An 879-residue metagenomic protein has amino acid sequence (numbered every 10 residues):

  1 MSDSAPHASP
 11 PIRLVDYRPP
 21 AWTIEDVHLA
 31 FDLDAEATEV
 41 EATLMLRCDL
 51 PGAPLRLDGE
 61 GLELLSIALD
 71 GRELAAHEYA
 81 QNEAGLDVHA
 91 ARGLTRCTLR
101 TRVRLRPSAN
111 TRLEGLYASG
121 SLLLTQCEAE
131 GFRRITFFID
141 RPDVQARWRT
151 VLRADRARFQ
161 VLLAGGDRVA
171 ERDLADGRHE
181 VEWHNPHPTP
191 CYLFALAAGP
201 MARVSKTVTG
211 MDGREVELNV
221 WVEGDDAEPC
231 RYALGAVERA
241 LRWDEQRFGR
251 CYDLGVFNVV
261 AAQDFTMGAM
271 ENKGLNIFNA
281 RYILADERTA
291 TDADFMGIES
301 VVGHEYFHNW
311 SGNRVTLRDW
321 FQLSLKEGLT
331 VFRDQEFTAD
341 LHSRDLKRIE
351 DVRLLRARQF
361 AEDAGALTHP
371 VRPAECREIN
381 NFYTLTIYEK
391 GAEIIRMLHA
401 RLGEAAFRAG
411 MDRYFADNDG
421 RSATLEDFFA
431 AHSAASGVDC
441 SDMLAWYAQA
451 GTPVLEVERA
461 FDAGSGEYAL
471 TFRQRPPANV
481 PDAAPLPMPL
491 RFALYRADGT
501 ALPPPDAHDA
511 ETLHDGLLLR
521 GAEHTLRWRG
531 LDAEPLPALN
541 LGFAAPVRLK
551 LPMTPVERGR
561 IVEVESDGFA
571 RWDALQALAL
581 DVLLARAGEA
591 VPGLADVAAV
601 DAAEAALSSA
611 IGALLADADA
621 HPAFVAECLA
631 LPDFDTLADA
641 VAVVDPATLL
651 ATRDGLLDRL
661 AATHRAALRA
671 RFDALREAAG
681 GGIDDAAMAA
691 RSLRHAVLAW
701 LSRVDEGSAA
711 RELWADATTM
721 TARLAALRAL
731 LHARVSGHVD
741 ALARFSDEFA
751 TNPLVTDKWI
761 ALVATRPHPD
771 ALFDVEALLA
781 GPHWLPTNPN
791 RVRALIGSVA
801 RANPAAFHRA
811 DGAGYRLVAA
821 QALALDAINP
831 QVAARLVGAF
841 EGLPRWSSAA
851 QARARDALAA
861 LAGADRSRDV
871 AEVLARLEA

Functional and structural regions predicted by a protein language model:
M1, R72, W183, M211-S465 (+1 more regions): Hydrophobic alpha-helical and helix-loop surface patches within well-folded domains that function as non-catalytic
M1-E39, L113, Y117-Q126, R133 (+3 more regions): N-terminal, polar/Ser/Thr-rich
L44-E63, T136-D140, A146-D155, E426 (+1 more regions): Surface-exposed beta-strand/loop patches in extracellular or lumenal glycoproteins
D49-L55, G59-S119, D176-G177, L519-E534: A surface-exposed beta-strand-loop module
A53, E63-D70, D439-D442, T452-L539 (+3 more regions): Beta-strand-rich binding/interaction modules
R102-S205, M443, D567-W572: Extended, low-hydrophobicity, Ser/Thr/Pro/Gly-biased non-transmembrane segments
R104-R112, P477, F543-L549: Short acidic/polar inter-strand loop motif in beta-rich domains
R356-A357, R529-A879: Long, ordered, helix-rich scaffold segments
